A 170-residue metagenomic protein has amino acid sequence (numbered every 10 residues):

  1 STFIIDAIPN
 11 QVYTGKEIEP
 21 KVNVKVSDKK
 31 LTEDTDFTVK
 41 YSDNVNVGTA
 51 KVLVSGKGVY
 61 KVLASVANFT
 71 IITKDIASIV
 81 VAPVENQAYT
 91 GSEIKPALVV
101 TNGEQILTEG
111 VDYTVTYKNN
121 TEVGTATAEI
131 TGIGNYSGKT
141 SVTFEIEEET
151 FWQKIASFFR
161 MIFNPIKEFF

Functional and structural regions predicted by a protein language model:
S1-K29, T73-Q105, F151, I155-I162 (+1 more regions): Solvent-exposed, low-complexity, repeat-rich "mucin-like" stalks and linkers
G15-E17, T35, A64, V80 (+3 more regions): Solvent-exposed, flexible loop/coil residues
K30-L63, F69, I106-K139: Serine/threonine-rich, repeat-prone extracellular segments and beta-strand-based repeat modules of secreted/surface
F69-T73, F144-E148: Interdomain boundary/hinge segments at the C-termini of tandem beta-sandwich modules
